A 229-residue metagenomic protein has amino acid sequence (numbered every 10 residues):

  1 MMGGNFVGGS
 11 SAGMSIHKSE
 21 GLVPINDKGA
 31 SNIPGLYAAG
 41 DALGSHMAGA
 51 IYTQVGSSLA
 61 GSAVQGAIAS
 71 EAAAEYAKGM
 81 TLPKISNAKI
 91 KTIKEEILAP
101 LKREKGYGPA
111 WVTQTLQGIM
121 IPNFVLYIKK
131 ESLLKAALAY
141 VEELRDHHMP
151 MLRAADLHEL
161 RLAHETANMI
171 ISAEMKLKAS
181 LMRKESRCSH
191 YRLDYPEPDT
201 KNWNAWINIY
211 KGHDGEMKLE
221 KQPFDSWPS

Functional and structural regions predicted by a protein language model:
M1-N26: Dinucleotide-binding/catalytic capping subdomain of oxidoreductase cores
K18, P24-A38, A42-S229: Glycine- and aromatic-enriched mobile tails/lids
